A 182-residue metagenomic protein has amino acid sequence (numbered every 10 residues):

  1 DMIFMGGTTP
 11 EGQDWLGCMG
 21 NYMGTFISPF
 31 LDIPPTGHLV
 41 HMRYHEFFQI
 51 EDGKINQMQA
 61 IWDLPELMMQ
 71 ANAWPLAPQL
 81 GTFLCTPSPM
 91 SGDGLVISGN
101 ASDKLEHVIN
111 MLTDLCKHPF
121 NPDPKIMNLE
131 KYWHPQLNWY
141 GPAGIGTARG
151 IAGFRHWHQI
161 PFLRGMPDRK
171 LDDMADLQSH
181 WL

Functional and structural regions predicted by a protein language model:
D1-L182: C-terminal and inter-domain tail/linker signature
